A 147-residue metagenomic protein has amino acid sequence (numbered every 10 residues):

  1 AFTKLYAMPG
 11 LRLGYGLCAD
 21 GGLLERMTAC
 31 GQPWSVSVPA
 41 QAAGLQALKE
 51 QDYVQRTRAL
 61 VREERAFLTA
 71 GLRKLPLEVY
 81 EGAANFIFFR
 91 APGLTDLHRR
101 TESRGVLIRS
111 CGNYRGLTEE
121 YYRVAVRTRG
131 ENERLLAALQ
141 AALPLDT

Functional and structural regions predicted by a protein language model:
A1-R73, L77-Y80: PLP-dependent aminotransferase class I/II
A1-T3, G112-R115: Short, acidic/turn-prone active-site loops that include or flank metal/cofactor- and phosphate-binding residues
Y6, A43, F88-F89, L117-T118: Short secondary-structure capping/turn micro-motifs that flank functional sites
L11-R12, A83-N85, T118-Y122: Short amphipathic alpha-helical segments
L17, F88-R90, A125-R127: Short hydrophobic/aromatic beta-strand micro-patches that form the beta-sheet surface supporting nucleotide- or nucleic
M27, L97-R100, L135-A138: Hydrophobic side chains in well-ordered alpha-helices
V61-R62, A66, G71-G105: Conserved PLP-binding catalytic core of the aspartate aminotransferase-like
S103-R104, N113-T147: PLP-dependent enzyme catalytic core of the Aspartate aminotransferase-like
